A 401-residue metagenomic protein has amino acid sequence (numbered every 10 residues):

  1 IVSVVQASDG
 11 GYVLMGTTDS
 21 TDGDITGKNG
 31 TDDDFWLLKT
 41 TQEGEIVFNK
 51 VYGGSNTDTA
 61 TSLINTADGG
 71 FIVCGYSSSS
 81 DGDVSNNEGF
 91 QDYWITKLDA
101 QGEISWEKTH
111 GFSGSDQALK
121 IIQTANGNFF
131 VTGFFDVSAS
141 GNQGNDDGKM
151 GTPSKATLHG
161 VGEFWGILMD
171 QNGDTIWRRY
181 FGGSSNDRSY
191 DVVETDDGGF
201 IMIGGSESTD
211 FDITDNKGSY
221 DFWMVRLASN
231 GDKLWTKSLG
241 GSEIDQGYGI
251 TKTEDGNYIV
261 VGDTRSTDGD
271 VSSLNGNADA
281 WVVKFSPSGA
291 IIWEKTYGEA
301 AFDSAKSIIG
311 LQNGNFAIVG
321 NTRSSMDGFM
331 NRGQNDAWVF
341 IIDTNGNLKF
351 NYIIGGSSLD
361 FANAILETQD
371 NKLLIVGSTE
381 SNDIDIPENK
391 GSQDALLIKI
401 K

Functional and structural regions predicted by a protein language model:
I1-K401: A sequence-level/structural motif corresponding to short, flexible coil/turn segments enriched in small polar residues
